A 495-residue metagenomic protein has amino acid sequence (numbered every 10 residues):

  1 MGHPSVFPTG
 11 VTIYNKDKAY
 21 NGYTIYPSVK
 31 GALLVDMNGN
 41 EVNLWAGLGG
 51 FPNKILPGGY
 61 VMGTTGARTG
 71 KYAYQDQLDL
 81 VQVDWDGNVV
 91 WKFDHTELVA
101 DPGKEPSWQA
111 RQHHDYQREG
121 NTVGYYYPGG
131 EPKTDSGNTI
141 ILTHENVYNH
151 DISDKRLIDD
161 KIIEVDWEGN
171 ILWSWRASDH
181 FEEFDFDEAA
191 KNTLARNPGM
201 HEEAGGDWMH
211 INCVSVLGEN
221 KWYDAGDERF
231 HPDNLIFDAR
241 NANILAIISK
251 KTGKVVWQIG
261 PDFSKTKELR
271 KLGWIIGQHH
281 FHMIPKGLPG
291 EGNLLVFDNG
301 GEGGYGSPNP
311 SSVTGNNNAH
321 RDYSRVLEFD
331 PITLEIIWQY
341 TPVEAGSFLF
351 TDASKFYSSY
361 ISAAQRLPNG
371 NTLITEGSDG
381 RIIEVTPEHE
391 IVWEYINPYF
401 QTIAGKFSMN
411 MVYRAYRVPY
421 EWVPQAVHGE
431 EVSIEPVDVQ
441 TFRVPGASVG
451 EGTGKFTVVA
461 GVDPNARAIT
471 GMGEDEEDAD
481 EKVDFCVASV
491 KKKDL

Functional and structural regions predicted by a protein language model:
M1-L495: Histidine-/acidic-rich catalytic cores in large beta-rich domains
